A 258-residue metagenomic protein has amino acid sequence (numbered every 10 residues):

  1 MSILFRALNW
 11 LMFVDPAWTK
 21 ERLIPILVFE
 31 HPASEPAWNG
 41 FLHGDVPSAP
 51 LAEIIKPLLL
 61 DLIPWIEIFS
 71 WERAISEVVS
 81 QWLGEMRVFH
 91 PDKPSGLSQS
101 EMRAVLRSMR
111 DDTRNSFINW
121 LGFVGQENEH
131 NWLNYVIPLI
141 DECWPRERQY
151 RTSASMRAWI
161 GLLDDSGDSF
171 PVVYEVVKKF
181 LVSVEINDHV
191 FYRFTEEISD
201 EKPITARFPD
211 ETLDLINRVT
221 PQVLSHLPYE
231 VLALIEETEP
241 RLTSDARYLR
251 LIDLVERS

Functional and structural regions predicted by a protein language model:
M1-S258: Non-catalytic all-alpha helical scaffold/repeat segments
